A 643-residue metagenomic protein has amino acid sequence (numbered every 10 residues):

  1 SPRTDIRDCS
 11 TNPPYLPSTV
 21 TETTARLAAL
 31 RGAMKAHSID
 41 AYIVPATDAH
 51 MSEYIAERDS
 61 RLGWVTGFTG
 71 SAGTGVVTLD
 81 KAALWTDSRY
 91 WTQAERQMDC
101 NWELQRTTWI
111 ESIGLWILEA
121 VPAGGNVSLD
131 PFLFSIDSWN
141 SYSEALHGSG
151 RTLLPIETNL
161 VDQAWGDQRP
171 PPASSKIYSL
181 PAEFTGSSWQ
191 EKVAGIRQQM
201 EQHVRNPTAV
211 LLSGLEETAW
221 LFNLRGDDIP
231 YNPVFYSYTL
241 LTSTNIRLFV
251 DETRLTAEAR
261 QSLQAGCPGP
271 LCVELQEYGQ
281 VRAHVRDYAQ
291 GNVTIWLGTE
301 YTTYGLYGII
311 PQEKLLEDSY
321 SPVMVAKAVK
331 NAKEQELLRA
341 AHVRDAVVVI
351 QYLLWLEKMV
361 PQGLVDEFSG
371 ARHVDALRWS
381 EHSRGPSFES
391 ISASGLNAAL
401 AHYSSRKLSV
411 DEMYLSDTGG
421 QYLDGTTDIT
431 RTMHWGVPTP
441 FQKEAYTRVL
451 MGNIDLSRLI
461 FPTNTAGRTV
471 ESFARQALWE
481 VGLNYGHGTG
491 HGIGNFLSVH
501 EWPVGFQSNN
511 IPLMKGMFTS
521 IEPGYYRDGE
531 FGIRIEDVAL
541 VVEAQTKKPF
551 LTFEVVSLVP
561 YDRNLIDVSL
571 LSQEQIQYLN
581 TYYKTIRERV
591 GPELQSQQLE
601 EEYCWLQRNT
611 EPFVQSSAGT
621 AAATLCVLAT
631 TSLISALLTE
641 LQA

Functional and structural regions predicted by a protein language model:
S1-S616, Q642: Active-site neighborhoods and metal-handling regions in enzymes and metal-associated proteins
E611-T630: C-terminal GPI-anchoring signal of eukaryotic secretory precursors
T630-A636: Long, low-complexity intrinsically disordered regions
A636-A643: C-terminal membrane-anchoring or membrane-association module
